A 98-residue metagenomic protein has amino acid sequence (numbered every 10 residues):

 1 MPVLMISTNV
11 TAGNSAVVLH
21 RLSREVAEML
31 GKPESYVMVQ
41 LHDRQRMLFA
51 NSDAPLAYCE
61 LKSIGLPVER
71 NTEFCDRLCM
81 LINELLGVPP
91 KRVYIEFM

Functional and structural regions predicted by a protein language model:
M1-M98: Interaction-mediating elements
